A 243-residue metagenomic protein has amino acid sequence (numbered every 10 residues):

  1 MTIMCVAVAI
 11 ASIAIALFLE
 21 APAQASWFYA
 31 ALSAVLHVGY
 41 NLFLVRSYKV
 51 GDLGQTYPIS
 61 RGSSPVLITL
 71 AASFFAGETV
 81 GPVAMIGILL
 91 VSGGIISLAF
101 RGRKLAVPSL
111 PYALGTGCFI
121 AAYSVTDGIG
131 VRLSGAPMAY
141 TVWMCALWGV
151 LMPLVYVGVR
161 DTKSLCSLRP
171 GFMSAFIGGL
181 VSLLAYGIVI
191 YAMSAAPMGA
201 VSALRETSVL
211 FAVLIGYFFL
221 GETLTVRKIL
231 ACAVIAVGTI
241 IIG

Functional and structural regions predicted by a protein language model:
M1-T2, A30, Y57-P58, G81-G87 (+4 more regions): Hydrophobic/aromatic positions within or immediately flanking transmembrane alpha-helices of multi-pass small-molecule
M1-V35, G39-G51, G93, F100-L114 (+4 more regions): Membrane-interface interhelical linkers
V6-A11, I59-F74, L89-L90, L147-L151 (+3 more regions): Alpha-helical transmembrane segments of compact multi-pass small-molecule transporters, enriched in specific families
V6-S12, T69-S73, P82-F100, R227-G243: Hydrophobic transmembrane alpha-helices of multi-pass small-molecule transport proteins
I13, A34-L42, G62-L70, A121 (+7 more regions): Hydrophobic/small/kink-forming positions within alpha-helical transmembrane segments of polytopic membrane proteins
I15-F28, I68-A84, I129-M138, Y191-P197 (+1 more regions): Helix-coil boundary and interhelical linker segments in multi-pass alpha-helical membrane proteins
L44-S60, T79, R132-A139, G187-T207: Structural motif at transmembrane-helix junctions in multi-pass transporters
K104-A139: Glycine-/small-residue-enriched transmembrane alpha-helix faces in small-molecule transporters and effluxers
